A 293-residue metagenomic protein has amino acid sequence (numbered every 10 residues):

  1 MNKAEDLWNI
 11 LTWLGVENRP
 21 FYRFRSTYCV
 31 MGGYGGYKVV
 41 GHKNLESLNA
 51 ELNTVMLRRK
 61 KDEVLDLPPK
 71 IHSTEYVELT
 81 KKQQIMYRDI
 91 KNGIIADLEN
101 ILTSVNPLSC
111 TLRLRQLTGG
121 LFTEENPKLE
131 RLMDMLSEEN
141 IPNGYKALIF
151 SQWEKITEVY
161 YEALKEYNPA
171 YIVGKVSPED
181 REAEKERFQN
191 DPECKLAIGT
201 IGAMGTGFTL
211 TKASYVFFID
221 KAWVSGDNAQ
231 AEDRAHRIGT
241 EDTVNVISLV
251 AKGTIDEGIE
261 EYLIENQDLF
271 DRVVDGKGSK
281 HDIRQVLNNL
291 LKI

Functional and structural regions predicted by a protein language model:
M1-E63, T240-T243: Conserved P-loop NTPase motor "coupling/switch" region that bridges the ATPase
M1-K3, C29, K81-Q84, E154-I156 (+5 more regions): Conserved nucleotide-binding/hydrolysis micro-motifs of P-loop NTPases
N2-A4, I156-Y161, E182, K195-D220 (+1 more regions): SF2 helicase motor core recognition
F21, R58-I71, L102-T103, R272-H281: Coupling/hinge elements of helicase-like and P-loop NTPase modules
V64-K165: Conserved helicase/translocase motor-coupling segment
L148-F150, E158, E166-M204: Conserved helicase ATPase core of P-loop NTP-dependent helicases/translocases
W223-I293: A conserved SF2-helicase RecA2
